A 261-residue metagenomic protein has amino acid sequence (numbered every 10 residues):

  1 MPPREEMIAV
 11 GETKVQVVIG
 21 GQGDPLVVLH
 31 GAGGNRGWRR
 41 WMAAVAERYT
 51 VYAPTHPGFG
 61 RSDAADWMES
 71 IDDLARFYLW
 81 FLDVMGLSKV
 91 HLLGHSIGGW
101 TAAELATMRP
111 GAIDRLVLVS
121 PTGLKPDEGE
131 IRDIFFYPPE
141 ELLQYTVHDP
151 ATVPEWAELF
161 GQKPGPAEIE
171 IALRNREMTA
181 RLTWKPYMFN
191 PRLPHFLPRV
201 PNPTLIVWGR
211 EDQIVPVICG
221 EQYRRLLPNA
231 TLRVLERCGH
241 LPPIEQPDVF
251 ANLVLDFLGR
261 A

Functional and structural regions predicted by a protein language model:
G11-R61: Conserved HGGG/HGGXW glycine-rich cap/lid loop of the alpha/beta-hydrolase fold
Y52-G94, N252: Active-site loop/oxyanion-hole signature of alpha/beta-hydrolase fold enzymes
G94, G98, A102: Gly/Ala-rich beta-loop-alpha elbow adjacent to hydrolase catalytic centers
A103-M108, I113-Y145: Flexible "cap/lid" loop of the alpha/beta hydrolase fold
P166-H195, R199: Hydrophobic, aromatic-rich cap/lid helix
V200, I206-W208: Short beta-strand/loop motif that positions the catalytic acidic residue of the alpha/beta-hydrolase fold
E211-V215: Acidic catalytic loop of the alpha/beta-hydrolase fold
A230-A261: Catalytic active-site module of serine/aspartate enzymes centered on a nucleophile-bearing elbow/loop
